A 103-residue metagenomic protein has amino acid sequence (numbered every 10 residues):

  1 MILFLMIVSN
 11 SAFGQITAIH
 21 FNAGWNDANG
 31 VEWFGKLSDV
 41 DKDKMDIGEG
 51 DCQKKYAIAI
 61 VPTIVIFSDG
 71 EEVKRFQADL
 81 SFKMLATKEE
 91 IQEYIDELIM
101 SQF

Functional and structural regions predicted by a protein language model:
M1-I2, S11-A12: Cleavable N-terminal signal peptides
I7-S9: N-terminal signal peptide c-region/cleavage motif recognized by signal peptidases
A12-D43: Local sequence-structure signature of Cys/Sec-based thiol-disulfide redox active-site neighborhoods
A18-H20, T63-V65, R75: Soluble periplasmic/extracytoplasmic beta-strand elements of cell-envelope proteins
D46-C52: N-terminal post-signal-peptidase region of extra-cytosolic proteins
Q53-K55, F76: Short, charged, surface-exposed secondary-structure boundary motifs
Y56-S68: Structural micro-motif
I66-F103: Non-catalytic, surface beta->alpha helical segment in thiol-disulfide oxidoreductase systems
